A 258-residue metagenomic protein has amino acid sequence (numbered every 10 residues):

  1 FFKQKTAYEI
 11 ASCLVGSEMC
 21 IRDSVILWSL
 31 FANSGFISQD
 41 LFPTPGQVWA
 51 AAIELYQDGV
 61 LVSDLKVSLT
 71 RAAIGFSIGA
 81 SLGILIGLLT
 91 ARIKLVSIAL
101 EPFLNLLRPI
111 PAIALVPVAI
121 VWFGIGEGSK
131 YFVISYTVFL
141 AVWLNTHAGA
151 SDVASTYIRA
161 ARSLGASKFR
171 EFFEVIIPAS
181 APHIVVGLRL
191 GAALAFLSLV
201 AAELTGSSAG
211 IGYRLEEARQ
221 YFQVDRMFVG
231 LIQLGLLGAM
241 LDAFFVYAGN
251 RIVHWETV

Functional and structural regions predicted by a protein language model:
F1-G16, I21-D23: Single conserved hydrophobic/aromatic residue that forms the stacking wall/gate of nucleotide- or nucleobase-binding
S17-F36: N-terminal signal-anchor transmembrane alpha helix
S34-S77: Periplasmic/extracellular loop-to-transmembrane helix junction in inner-membrane transport proteins
I74-L104: Transmembrane-helix boundary motif in ABC transporter permease subunits
N105-A141, A148-G149: Generic hydrophobic transmembrane alpha-helix motif, especially the helices
I120-V121, A150, L197-L234, V253-V258: Glycine-rich helix-loop "coupling/hinge" segments at transmembrane-helix boundaries in multipass transporters
F132-Y136, F169-A202, D225-V229, Q233-L234 (+2 more regions): Transmembrane alpha-helices
N145-G187, L215: Short cytoplasmic-facing helical segments at TM-TM junctions of multi-pass membrane proteins
